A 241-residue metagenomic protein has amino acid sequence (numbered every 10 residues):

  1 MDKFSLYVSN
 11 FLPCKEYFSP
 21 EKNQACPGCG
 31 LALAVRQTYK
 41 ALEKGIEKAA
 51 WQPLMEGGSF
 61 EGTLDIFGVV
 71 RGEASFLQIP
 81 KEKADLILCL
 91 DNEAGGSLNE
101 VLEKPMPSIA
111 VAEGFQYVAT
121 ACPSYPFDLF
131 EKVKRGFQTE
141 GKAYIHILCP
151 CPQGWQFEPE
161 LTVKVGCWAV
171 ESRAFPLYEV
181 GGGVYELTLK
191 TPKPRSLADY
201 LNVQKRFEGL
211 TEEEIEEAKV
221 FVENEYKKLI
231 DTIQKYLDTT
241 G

Functional and structural regions predicted by a protein language model:
M1-G62, K235-T239: Thiamine diphosphate
P13-C14, K22, V101-T139: Conserved thiamine diphosphate
A32, Q37, A50-V101, S124-E131 (+1 more regions): Thiamine diphosphate
C89, T120-A121, Y144-L148: Short, conserved beta-strand edge motifs with alternating hydrophobic and charged residues
N92-A94, L148-Q153: Glycine-rich beta-alpha junction loops
E100, P126, K134-E140, Q156-A169: Short, surface-exposed, charged loop/turn segments at secondary-structure junctions
C151-G241: Flexible, low-complexity linker and terminal segments
